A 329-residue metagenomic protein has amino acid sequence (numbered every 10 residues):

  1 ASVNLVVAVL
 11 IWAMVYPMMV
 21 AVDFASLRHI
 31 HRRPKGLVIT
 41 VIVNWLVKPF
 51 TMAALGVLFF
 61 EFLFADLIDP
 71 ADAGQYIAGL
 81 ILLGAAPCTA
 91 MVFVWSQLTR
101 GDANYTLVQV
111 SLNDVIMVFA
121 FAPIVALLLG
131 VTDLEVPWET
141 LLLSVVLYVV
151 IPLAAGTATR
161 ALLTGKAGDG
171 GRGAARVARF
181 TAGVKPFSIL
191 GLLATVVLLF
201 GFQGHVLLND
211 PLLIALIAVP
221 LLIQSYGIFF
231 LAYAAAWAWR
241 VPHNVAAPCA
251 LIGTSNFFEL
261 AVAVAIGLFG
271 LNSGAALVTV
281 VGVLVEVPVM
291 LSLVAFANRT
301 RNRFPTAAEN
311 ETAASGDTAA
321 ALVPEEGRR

Functional and structural regions predicted by a protein language model:
A1-T254, F258-R329: Alpha-helical transmembrane segments of multi-pass small-molecule/ion transporters
